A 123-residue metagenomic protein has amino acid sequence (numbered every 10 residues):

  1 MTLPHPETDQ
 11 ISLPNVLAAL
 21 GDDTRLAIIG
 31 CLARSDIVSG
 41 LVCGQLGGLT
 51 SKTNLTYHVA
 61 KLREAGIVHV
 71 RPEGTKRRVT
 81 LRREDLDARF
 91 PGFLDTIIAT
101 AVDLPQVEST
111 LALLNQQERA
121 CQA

Functional and structural regions predicted by a protein language model:
M1-P4, R71-E73: A short, ordered amphipathic alpha-helix with a cationic face
T2-S12, G30-R34, R83-A123: Amphipathic alpha-helical dimerization/coiled-coil segments that flank or bridge DNA-binding/regulatory modules
I11, L17, T24, S39-V42 (+4 more regions): Extended interaction regions within the primary functional domain
N15, A65-V68, V107-E108: Conserved N-terminal glycine/acidic-rich loop preference
N15-S51, E73-D85: N-terminal helix-turn-helix DNA-binding core of bacterial DNA-binding proteins
C43-V68: Canonical helix-turn-helix DNA-binding module
K61-I98: Charged, amphipathic alpha-helical coiled-coil/dimerization segments
